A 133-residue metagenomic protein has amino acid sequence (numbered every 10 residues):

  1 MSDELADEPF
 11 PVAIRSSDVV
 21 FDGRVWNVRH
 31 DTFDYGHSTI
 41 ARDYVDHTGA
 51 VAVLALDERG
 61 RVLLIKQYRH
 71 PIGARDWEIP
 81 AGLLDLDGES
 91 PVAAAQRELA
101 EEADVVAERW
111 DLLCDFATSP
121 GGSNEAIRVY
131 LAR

Functional and structural regions predicted by a protein language model:
M1-D22: Extreme N-terminal tail/first-helix region
E4, P9, V45-H47, A52-R97 (+1 more regions): Conserved Nudix-box catalytic region and its N-terminal flanking loop in Nudix hydrolases and closely related
I14, V28-H30, A41, I65 (+2 more regions): Hydrophobic residues on conserved beta-strands that form the core of alpha/beta folds
S16-A52, E58-R59: Acidic, metal-coordinating catalytic segment for phosphate/diphosphate chemistry, firing primarily on the Nudix
V19-G23, H70, F116-I127: Acidic pyrophosphate-coordinating catalytic loop
R29-G36, S119-R133: Active-site-adjacent beta-strand/loop module that shapes the phosphate/pyrophosphate-binding cleft
R61-V62, W110, A126-V129: Conserved active-site beta-strand-loop modules that form the wall/rim of enzyme catalytic pockets and either contain
V106-L113: A short coil-to-beta-strand element that immediately follows conserved catalytic motifs
